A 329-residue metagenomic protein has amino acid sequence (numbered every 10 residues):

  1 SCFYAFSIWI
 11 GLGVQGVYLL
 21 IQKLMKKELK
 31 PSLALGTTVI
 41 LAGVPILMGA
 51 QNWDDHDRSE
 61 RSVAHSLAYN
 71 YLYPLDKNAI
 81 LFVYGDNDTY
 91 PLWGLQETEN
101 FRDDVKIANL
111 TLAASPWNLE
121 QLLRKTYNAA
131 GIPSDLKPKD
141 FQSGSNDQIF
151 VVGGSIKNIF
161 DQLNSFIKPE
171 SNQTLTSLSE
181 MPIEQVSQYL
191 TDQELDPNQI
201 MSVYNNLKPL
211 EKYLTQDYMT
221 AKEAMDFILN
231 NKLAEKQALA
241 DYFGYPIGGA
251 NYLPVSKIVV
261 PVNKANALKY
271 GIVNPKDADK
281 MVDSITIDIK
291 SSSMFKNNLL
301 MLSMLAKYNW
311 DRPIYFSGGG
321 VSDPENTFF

Functional and structural regions predicted by a protein language model:
F3-N78, Y90-F329: ER/secretory pathway lumenal C-terminal domains and tails of membrane proteins involved in glycoprotein biogenesis
